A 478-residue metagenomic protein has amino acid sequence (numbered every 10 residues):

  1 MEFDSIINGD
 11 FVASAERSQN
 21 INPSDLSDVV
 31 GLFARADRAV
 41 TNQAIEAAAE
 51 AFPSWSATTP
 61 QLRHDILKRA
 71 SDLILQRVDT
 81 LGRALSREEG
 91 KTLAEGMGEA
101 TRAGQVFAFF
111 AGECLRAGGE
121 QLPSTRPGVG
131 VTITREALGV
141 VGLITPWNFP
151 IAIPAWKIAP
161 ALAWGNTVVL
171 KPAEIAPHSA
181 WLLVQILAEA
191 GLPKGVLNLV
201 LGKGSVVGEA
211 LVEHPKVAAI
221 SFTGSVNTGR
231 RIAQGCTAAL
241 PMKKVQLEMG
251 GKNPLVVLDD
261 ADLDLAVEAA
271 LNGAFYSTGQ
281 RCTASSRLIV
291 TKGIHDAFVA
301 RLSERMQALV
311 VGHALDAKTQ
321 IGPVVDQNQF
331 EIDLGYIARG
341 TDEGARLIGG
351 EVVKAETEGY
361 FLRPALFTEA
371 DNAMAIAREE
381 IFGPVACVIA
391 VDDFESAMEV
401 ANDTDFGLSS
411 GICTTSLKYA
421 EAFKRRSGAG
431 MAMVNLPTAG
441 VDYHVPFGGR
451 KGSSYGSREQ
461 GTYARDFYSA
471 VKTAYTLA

Functional and structural regions predicted by a protein language model:
M1-D25: Hydrophobic face of amphipathic alpha-helices that form TPR/SEL1-like repeat modules and related alpha-solenoid
G9, S27, R63, L85 (+10 more regions): Residue-level signal for inorganic ion chemistry
S27-G118, G128: Glycine-rich loop-to-alpha-helix module at the N-terminal edge of alpha/beta enzyme cores
D28-G31, V217, V310, I337 (+2 more regions): Conserved C-terminal structural/oligomerization subdomain of aldehyde/semialdehyde dehydrogenase
V30-A36, A51-A57, L143, L255-L258 (+5 more regions): Short, well-ordered beta-strand elements within core beta-sheets of diverse protein domains
G119-L265, V391: Rossmann-like NAD(P) dinucleotide-binding subdomain of oxidoreductase/dehydrogenase enzymes
T167-V169, L347, M431: A short hydrophobic/small-residue beta-strand
A219, N227-D371, V434: ALDH superfamily catalytic-core signature
